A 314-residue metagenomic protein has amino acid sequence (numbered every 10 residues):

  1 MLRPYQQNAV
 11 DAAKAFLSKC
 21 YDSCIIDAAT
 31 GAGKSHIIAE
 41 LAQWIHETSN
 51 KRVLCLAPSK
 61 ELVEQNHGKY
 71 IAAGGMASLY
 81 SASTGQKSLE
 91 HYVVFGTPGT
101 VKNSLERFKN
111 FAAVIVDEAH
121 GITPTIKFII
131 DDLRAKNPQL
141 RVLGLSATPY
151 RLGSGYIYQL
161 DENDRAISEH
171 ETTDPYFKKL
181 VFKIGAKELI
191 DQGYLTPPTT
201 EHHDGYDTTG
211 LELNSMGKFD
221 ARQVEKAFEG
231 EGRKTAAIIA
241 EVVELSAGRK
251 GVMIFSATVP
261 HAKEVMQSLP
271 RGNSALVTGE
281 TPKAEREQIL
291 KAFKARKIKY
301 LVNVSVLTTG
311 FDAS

Functional and structural regions predicted by a protein language model:
M1-D27: Conserved pre-motif I regulatory segment
K19-A42, F255, V302: Walker A/P-loop
H36-I37, H46-A72, A257-P260: Conserved Walker A/P-loop ATP-binding site and its immediately adjacent core in helicase/helicase-like ATPase domains
E64, L79-L89, M253, A262-V265 (+1 more regions): Conserved helicase ATPase core of P-loop NTP-dependent helicases/translocases
Y70-E106: Inter-Walker segment of RecA-like/P-loop motor cores
V93-D132, N303-S305: Conserved RecA-like ASCE ATPase "motif II neighborhood" in helicase/translocase motors
G121-P198: Post-DEXD/H (motif II) to motif III coupling segment of the RecA-like Helicase ATP-binding lobe
P175-M253: Conserved interdomain linker/interface between the two RecA-like ATPase lobes of SF2 helicase motors
